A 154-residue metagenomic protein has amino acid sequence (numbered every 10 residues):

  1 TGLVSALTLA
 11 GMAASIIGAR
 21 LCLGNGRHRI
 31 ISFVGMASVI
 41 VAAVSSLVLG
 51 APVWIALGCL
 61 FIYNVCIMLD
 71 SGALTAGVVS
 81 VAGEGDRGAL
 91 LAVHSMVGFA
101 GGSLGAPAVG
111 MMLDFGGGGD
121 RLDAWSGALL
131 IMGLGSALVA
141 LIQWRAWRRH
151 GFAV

Functional and structural regions predicted by a protein language model:
T1-L9: Loop-to-transmembrane helix entry
T8-I16, S103: Residue-level signature of mid-helix packing/kink "hotspots" within the transmembrane helices of 12-pass Major
A14-R27, L113-D114: Helix-to-loop junctions at the C-terminal end of transmembrane segments in multipass secondary transporters
G26-L74: C-terminal transmembrane helical hairpin of 12-TM major facilitator-type secondary transporters
L47, L129-V154: Multi-pass alpha-helical transporter architecture, strongest for 12-TM Major Facilitator/SLC carriers used
A73-V81: Intracellular helix-loop hinge segments at the cytoplasmic ends of transmembrane helices in 12-TM rocker-switch-type
V81-G117: A late C-terminal transmembrane helix in Major Facilitator Superfamily
M111-L134: A membrane-interface helix-boundary motif in multi-pass transporters
